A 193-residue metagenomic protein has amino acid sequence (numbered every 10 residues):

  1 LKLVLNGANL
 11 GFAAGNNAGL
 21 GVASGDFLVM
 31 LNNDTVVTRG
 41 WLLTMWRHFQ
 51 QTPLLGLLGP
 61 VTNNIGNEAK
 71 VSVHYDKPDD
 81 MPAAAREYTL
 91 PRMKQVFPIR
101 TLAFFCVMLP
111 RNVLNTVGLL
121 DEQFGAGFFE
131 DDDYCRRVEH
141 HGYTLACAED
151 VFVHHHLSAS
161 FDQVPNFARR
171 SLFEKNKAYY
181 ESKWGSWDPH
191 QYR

Functional and structural regions predicted by a protein language model:
L1-K2: Phosphate-binding active sites in nucleotide-utilizing proteins
L5-A23: Glycine-rich, basic loop-to-helix element that forms the pyrophosphate-binding segment of sugar-nucleotide handling
N6, L31-N33: Catalytic metal- and UDP-sugar-binding loop of GT-A-like glycosyltransferases, i.e., residues flanking the conserved
A13-A14, G21, N64, K77-N112 (+2 more regions): A recurrent flexible, glycine/aromatic-enriched loop bordering the glycosyltransferase active site that acts as
L28: Short aromatic/hydrophobic "clamp" motif used to bind/position activated sugar donors
T35-H74: Conserved donor NDP-sugar-binding/catalytic core segment of glycosyltransferases
G40-W46, P98-G118, Q123-F152, L157: A short, conserved alpha-helix in the catalytic core of glycosyltransferases
N63-G66, S72-P78, D132-R193: Active-site-adjacent helix/loop segment of glycosyltransferases that harbors family-specific signature motifs
